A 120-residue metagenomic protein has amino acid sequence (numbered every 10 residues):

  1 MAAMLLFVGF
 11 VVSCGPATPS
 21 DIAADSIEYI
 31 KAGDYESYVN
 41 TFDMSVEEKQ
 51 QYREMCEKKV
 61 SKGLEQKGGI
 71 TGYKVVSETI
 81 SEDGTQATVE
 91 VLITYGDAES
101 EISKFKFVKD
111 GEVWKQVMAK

Functional and structural regions predicted by a protein language model:
M1-M4: Sec-dependent signal peptide recognition, specifically the positively charged N-region followed immediately by
F10-S13: C-terminal motif of bacterial Sec signal peptides marking the signal peptidase cleavage site
G15-A17: Bacterial signal peptide processing site
D21-A24, A32-E82: Short solvent-exposed beta->alpha transition segments
E65-K67, V76-K120: Exposed beta-sheet edge and beta->alpha loop/turn motif
